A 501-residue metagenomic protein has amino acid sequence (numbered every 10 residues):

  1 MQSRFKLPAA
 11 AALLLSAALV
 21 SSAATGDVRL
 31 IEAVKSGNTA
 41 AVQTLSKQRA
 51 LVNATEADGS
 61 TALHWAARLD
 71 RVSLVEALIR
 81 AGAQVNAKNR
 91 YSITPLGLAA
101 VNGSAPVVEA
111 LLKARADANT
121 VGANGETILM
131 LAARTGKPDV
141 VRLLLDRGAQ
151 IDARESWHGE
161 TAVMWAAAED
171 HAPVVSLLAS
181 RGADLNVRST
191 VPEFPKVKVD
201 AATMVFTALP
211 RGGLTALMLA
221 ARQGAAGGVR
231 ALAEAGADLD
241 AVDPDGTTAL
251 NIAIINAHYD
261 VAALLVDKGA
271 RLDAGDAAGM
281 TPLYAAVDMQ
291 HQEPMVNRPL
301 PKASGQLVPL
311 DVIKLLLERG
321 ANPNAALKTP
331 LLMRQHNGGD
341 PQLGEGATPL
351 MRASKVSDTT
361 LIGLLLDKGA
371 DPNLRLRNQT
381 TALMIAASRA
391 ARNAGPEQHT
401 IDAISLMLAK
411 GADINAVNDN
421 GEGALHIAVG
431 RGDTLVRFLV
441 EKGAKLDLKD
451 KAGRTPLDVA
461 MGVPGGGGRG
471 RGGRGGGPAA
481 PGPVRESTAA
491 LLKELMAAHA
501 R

Functional and structural regions predicted by a protein language model:
A9-A18: Bacterial N-terminal signal peptides
A24-W65: N-terminal segments that cap or nucleate solenoid repeat domains
G26, G59, S92, G125 (+9 more regions): Start-of-repeat signature of ankyrin repeats
E32-S36, W65-R71, L98-S104, L131-K137 (+11 more regions): Ankyrin repeat A-helix N-terminal signature
A41, S73-L74, P106-V107, D139-V140 (+8 more regions): Conserved ankyrin/ankyrin-like repeat signature
S46-L51, E76-Q84, E109-D117, R142-Q150 (+8 more regions): Ankyrin repeat domain, specifically the short helix-to-loop turn at the C-terminus of the second helix of each repeat
A54-T55, V85-K88, A118-V121, I151-E155 (+8 more regions): Ankyrin repeat boundary signal
L446-H499: Leucine-rich solenoid repeat scaffolds
